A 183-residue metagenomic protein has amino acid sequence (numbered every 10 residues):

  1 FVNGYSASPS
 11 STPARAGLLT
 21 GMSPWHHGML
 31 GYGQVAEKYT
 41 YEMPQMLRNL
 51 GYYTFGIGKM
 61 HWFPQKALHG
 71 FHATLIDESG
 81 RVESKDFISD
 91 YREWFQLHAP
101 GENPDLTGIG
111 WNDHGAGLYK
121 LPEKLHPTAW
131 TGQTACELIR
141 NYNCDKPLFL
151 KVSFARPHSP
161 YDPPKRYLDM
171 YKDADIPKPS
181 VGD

Functional and structural regions predicted by a protein language model:
F1-D183: Formylglycine-dependent sulfatase
